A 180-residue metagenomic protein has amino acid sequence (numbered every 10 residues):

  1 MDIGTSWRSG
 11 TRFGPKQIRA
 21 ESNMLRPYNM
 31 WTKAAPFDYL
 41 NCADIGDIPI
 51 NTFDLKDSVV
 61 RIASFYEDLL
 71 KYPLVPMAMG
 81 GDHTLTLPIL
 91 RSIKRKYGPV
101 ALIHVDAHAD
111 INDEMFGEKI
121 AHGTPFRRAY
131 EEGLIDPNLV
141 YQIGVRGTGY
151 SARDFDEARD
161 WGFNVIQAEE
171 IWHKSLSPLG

Functional and structural regions predicted by a protein language model:
M1-G180: Conserved alpha-helical scaffold segments that buttress catalytic/binding sites
